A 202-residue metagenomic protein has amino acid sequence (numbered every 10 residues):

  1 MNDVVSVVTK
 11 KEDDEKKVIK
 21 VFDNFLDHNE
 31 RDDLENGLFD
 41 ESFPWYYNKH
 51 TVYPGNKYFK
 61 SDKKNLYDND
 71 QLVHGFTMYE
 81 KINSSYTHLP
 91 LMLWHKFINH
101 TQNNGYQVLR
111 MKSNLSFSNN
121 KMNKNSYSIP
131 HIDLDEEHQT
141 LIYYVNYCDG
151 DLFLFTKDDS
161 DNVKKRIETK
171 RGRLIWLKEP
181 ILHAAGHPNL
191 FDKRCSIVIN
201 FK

Functional and structural regions predicted by a protein language model:
N2-Y106: Non-heme Fe(II)/2-oxoglutarate
E80-K202: Catalytic core of non-heme Fe(II) oxygenases with the double-stranded beta-helix
